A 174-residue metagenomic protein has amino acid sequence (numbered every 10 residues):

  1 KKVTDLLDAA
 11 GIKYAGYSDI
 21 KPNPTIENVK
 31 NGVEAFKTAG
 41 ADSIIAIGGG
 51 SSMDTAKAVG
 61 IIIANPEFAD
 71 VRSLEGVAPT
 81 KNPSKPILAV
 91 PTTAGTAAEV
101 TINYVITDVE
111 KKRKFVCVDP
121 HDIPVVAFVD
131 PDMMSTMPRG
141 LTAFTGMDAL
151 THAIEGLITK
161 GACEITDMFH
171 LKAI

Functional and structural regions predicted by a protein language model:
K1-S43: ATP/NTP phosphate-donor binding region
K2-V3, N31-V33, S52-N65, V100-T101: Short Gly/Thr/Asp-enriched flexible loops that form oxyanion-binding sites at enzyme active sites
A9, K21, I61-R72: Glycine- (often His-adjacent) and acidic-residue-rich active-site loop that binds/positions the CoA thioester
K21-P24, S51, P138, T142 (+1 more regions): Catalytic cores of large soluble enzymes that bind and process phosphate-bearing ligands
E34, T38, V59, A78: N-terminal loops that bind phosphate or other acidic moieties and the adjacent beta-alpha structural core
A41-K57, T92-A98: Glycine/serine-rich anion-binding loops at beta->alpha junctions that coordinate negatively charged ligand groups
N65-C163: A glycine/threonine-rich phosphate-anchoring loop and its flanking beta-alpha core in nucleotide/phosphate-binding
H170-I174: A conserved active-site cap/scaffold subdomain adjacent to cofactor or substrate pockets
